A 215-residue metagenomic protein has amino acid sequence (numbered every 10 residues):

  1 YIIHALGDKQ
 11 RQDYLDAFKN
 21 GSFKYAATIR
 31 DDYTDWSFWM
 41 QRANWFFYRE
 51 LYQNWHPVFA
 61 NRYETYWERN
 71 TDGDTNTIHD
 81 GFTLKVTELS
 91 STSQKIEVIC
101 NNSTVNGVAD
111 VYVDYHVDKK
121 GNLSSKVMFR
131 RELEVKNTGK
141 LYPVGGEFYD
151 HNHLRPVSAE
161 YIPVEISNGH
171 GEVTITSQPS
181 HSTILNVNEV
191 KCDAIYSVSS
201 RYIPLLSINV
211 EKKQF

Functional and structural regions predicted by a protein language model:
Y1-T75, K95, V117-P156: Extracytoplasmic
R30-N106, D110-Y112, F148, E165 (+1 more regions): Aromatic/acidic, Gly/Pro-rich catalytic loop(s) in extracytoplasmic/lumenal soluble domains of multi-pass membrane
V105, N137, P143-V144, S167-G169: Intrinsically disordered, low-complexity segments enriched in small/polar residues
L154-E172: Short, solvent-exposed, Trp/other aromatic-anchored flexible loops in extracytoplasmic proteins
